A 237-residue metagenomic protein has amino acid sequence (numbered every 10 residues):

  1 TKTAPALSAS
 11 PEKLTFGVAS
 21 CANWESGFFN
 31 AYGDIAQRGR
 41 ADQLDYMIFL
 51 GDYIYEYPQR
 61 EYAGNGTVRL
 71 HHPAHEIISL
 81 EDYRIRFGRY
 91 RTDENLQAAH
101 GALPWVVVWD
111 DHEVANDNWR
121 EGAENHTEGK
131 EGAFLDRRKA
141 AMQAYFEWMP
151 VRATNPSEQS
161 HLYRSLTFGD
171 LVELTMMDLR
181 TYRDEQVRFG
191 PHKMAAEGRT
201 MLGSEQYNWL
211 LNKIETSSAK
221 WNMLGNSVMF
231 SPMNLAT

Functional and structural regions predicted by a protein language model:
T1-T237: Metal-dependent phosphoester/phosphodiester hydrolase catalytic core
